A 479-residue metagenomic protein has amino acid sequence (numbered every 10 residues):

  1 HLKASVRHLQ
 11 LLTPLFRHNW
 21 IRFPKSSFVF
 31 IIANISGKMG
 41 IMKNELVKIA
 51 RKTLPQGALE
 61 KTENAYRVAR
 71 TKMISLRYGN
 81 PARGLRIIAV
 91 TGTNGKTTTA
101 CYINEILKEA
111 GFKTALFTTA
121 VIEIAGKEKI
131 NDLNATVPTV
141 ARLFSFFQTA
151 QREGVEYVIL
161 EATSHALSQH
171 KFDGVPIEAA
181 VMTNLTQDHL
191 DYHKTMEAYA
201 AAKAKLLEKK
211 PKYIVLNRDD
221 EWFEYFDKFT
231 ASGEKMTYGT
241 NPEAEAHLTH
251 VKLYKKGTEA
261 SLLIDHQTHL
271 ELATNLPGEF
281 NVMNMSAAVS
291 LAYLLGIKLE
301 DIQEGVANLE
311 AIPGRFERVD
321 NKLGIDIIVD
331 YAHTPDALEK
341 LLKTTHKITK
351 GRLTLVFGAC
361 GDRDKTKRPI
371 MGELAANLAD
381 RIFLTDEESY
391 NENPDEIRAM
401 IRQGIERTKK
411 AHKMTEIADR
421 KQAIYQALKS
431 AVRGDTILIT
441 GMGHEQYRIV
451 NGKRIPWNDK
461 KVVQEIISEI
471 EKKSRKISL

Functional and structural regions predicted by a protein language model:
H1, Q10-L12, W20-R22, S26-A89 (+11 more regions): N-terminal leader/targeting and accessory segments in enzymes
N34-V47, R51-N64, E234, Q267 (+3 more regions): ATP-dependent carboxylate-amine ligase
E45-R218, W222-G233, S286, A292-L295 (+2 more regions): Phosphate-binding loop of NTP-binding sites
R83-L85, E153, I177-I327, Q403-T415 (+1 more regions): Acidic, Mg2+-coordinating active-site environments of NTP-dependent enzymes
G126-N131, T274, R448-G452: Short acidic, glycine/proline-rich loop/turn micro-motifs
S168-Q169, L190-D191, F223-Y225, E245 (+4 more regions): Glycine/Thr-rich phosphate-binding loops of Rossmann-like dinucleotide-binding domains
